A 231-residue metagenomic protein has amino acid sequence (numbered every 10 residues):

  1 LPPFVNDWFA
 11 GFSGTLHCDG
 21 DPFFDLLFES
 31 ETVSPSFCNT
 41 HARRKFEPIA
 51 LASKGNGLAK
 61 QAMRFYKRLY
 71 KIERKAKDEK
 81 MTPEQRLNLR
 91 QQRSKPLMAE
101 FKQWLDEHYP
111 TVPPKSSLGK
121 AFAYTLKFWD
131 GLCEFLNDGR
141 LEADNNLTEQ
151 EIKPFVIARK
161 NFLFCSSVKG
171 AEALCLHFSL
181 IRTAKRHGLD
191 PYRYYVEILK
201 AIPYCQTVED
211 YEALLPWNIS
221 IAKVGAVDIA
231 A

Functional and structural regions predicted by a protein language model:
L1-A231: Catalytic center-proximal scaffold of phosphoryl-transfer enzymes
